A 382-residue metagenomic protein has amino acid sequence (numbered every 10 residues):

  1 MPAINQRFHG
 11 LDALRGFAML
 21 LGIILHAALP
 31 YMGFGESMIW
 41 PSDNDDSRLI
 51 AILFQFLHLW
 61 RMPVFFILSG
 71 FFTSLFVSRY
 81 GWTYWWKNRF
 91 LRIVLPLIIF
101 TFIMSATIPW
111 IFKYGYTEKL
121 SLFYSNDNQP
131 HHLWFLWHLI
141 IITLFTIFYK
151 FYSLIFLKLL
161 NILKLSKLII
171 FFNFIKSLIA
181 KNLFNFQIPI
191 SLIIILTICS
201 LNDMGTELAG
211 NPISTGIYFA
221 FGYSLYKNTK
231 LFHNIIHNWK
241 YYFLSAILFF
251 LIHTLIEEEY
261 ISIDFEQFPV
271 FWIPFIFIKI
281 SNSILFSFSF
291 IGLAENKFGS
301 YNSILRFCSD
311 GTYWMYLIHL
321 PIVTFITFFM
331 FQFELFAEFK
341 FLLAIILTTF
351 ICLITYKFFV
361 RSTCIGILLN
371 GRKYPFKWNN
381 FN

Functional and structural regions predicted by a protein language model:
M1-N382: Alpha-helical transmembrane segments and their immediate juxtamembrane cytosolic regions
